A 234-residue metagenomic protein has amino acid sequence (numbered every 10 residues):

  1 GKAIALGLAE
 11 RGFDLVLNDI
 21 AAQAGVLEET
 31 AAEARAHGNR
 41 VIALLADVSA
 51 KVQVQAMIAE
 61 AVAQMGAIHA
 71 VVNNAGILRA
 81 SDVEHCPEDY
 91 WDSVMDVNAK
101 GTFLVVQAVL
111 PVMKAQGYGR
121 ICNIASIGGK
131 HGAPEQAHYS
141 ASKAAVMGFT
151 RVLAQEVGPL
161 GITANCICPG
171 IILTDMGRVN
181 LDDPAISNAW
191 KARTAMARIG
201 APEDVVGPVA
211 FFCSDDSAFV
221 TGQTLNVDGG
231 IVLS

Functional and structural regions predicted by a protein language model:
G1-M65, A70, R79, D89-Y90: Short-chain dehydrogenase/reductase
S81-E84, H131-A137, P159-L160, A197 (+1 more regions): Active-site loop immediately N-terminal to the catalytic Tyr-X3-Lys motif of short-chain dehydrogenase/reductase
D82-V83, P87-D92, I186, W190: Substrate-binding pocket helix/loop in short-chain dehydrogenase/reductase
V106, S142, T150: Active-site helix of classical SDR
P111, Q155-P159, A218: Alpha-helical segment proximal to the catalytic Tyr-Lys
S126: Residue(s) in the substrate-gating loop at a strand-loop-helix junction that position the organic substrate next
K130-P134, A210, T221-S234: Short C-terminal tail/terminal secondary-structure segment of NAD(P)H-dependent dehydrogenase/reductase domains
